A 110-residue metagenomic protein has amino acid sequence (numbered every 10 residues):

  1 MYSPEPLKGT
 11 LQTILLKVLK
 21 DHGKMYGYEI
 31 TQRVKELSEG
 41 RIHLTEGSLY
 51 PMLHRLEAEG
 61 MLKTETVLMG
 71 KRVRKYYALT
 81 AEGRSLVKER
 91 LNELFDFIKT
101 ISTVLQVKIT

Functional and structural regions predicted by a protein language model:
M1-L7, R90: Intrinsically disordered, low-complexity serine/threonine- and proline-rich regulatory segments
P4-E5, M61, T110: Short, contiguous hydrophobic alpha-helices characteristic of membrane insertion segments
E5-S48: N-terminal helix-turn-helix DNA-binding core of bacterial DNA-binding proteins
L49-L56: Basic amphipathic alpha-helical segments that dock to polyanions
E57-V73, A78: Beta-hairpin "wing" of winged helix-turn-helix
R72-L91: Basic, amphipathic "hinge/linker" alpha-helix immediately C-terminal to the N-terminal HTH DNA-binding motif
S85-T110: Amphipathic alpha-helical dimerization/coiled-coil segments that flank or bridge DNA-binding/regulatory modules
